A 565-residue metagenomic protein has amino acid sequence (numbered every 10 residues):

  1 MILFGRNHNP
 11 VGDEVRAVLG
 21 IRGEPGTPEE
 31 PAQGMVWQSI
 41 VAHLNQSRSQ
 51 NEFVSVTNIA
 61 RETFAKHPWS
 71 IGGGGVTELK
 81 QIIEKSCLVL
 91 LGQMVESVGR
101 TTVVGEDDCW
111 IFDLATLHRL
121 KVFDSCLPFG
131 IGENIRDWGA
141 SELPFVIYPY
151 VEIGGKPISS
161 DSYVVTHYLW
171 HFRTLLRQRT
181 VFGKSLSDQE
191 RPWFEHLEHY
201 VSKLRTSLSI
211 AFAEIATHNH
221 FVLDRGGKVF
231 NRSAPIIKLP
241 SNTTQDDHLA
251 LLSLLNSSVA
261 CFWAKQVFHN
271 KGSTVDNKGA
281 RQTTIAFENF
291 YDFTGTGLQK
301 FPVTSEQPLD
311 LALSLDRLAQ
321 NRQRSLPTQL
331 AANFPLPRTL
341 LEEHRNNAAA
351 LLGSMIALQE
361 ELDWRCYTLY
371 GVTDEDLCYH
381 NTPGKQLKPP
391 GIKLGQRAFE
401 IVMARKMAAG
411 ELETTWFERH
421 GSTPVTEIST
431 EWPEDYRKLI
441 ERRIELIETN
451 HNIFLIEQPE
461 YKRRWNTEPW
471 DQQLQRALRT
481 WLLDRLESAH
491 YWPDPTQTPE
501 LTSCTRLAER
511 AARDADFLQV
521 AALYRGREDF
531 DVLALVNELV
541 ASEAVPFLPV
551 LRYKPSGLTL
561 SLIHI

Functional and structural regions predicted by a protein language model:
M1-K156, L315-I456, E460: Polynucleotide-recognition surfaces of large bacterial nucleic-acid defense/processing enzymes
H8-P10, L117, I135-R136, E152-I153 (+5 more regions): Short, glycine-/Ser/Thr-/acidic-enriched flexible segments
F129, T174-L175, R205-H220, K228-N231 (+1 more regions): Short Ser/Thr-interspersed hydrophobic loop/turn segments at strand-loop and sheet-helix junctions that line or gate
S141-R191, H199, A349: Long, K/E/R/D-enriched contiguous segments that form extended
V146-P157, E190-L197, V229-S241, Q245-L249 (+3 more regions): Glycine- and acidic
H171-A234, Y379-H380, Q386-L387: Flexible, glycine/threonine-enriched loop-and-boundary segments that flank and lead into catalytic domains of large
V201, T206, A213, W364 (+1 more regions): Terminal accessory regions of large proteins
I237-Q299, Q307-D310: Basic, amphipathic alpha-helical recognition segments used for DNA target recognition
